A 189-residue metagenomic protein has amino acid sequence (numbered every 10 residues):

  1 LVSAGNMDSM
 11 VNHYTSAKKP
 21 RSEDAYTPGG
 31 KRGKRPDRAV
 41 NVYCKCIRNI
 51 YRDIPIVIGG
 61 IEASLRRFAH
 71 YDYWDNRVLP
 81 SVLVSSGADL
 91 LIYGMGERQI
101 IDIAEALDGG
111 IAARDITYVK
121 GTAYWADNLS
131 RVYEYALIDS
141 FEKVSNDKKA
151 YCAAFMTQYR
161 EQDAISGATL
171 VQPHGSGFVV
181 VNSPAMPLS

Functional and structural regions predicted by a protein language model:
L1-S176, N182-M186: Glycine-rich beta-alpha loop elements in corrinoid/cobalamin-binding modules across cobalamin-dependent enzymes
S189: Canonical Radical SAM [4Fe-4S] cluster-binding loop centered on the CxxxCxxC motif and its immediate flanking residues
